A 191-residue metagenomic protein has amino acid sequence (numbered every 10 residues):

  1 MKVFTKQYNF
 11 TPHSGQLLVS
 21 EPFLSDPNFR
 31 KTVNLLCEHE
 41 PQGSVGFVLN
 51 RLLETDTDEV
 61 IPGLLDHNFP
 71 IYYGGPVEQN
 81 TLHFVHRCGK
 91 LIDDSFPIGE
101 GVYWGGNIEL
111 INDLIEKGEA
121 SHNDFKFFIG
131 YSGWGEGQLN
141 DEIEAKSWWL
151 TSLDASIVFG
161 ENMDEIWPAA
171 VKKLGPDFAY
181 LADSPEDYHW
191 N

Functional and structural regions predicted by a protein language model:
M1-F128, S132-N191: A short aromatic-anchored loop/beta-hairpin motif
